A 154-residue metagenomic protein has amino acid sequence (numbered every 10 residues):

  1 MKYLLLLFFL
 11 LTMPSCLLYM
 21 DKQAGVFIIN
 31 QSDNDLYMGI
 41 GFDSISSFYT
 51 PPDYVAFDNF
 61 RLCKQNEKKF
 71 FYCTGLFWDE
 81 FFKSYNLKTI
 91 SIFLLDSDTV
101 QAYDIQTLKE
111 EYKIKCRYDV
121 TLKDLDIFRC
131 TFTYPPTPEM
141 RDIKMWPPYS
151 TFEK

Functional and structural regions predicted by a protein language model:
M1-C16: Sec-dependent bacterial lipoprotein signal peptides
C16-G25, G39-K64, K69-K154: Intrinsically disordered, low-complexity segments enriched in small/polar residues
V26-S32: Asparagine-centered strand-capping/turn motif at beta-strand->loop junctions
N34-M38: Short beta-strand/loop motifs in extracellular/secreted proteins, especially within beta-sandwich accessory domains
